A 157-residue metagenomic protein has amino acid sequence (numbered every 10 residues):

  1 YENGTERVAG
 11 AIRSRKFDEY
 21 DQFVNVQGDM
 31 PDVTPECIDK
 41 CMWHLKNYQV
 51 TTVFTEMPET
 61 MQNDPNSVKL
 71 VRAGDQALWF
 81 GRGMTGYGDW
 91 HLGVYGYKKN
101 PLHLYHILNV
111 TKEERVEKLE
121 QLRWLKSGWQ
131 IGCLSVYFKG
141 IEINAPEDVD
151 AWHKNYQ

Functional and structural regions predicted by a protein language model:
Y1-E2, M57, F138-K139: Conserved beta-strand edge residues that scaffold enzyme active sites
Y1-T5, P65, I143, H153: One-carbon transfer enzymes
Y1-V26, M30-W43: Short phosphate-binding loop-to-helix
E19-Y20, K46-V50, W129: Short, high-confidence coil segments that cap the C-terminus of an alpha-helix and link into the following beta-strand
F23-N25, T51-V53, G132-V136: Short beta-strands and strand-loop turn motifs
V33-T111: Conserved core of the sugar-phosphate nucleotidyltransferase
W90-Q157: Conserved alpha/beta core of the MobA/IspD/sugar-nucleotide pyrophosphorylase nucleotidyltransferase superfamily
